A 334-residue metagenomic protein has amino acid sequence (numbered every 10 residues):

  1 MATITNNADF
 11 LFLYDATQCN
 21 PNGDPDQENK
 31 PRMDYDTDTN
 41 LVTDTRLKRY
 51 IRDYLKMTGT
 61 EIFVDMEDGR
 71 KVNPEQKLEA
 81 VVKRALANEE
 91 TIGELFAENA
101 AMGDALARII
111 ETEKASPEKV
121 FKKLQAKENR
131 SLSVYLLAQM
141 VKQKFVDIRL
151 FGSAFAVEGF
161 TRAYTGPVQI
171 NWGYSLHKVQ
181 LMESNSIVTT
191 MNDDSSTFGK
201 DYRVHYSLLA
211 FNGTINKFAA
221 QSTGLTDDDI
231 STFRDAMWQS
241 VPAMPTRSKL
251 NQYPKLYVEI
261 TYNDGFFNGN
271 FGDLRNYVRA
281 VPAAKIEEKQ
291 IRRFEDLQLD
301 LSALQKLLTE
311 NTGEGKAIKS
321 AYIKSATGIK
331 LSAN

Functional and structural regions predicted by a protein language model:
M1-T45, R49-N334: Basic polyanion-binding and macromolecular-assembly surfaces
